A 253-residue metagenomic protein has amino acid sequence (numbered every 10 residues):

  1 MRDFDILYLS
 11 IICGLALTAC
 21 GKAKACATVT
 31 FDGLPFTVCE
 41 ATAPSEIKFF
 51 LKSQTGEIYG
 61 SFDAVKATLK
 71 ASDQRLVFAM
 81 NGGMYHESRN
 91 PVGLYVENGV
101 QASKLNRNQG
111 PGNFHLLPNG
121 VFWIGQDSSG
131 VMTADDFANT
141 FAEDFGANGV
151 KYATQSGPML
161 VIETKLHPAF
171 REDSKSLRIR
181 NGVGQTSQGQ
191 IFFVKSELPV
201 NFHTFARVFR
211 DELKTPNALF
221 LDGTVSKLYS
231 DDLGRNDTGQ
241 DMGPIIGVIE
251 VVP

Functional and structural regions predicted by a protein language model:
M1-L9: Bacterial N-terminal signal peptides that target proteins for export
Y8-A16: Bacterial N-terminal signal peptides
C20-F114, V121: Zymogen propeptides
T42-S45, W123-S129, I162-T164, Q185-G189 (+1 more regions): Short acidic-glycine loop/turn motifs at beta-strand connectors
K52-E57, D136-F141, S196-P199: Short, solvent-exposed aromatic-acidic interface loops
N90-K165, F170: Active-site-adjacent helix-turn-beta-strand microarchitecture at beta-sheet edges that either contains or buttresses
V92-G112, A169-N217, S226-P253: Conserved, well-ordered active-site substructure
